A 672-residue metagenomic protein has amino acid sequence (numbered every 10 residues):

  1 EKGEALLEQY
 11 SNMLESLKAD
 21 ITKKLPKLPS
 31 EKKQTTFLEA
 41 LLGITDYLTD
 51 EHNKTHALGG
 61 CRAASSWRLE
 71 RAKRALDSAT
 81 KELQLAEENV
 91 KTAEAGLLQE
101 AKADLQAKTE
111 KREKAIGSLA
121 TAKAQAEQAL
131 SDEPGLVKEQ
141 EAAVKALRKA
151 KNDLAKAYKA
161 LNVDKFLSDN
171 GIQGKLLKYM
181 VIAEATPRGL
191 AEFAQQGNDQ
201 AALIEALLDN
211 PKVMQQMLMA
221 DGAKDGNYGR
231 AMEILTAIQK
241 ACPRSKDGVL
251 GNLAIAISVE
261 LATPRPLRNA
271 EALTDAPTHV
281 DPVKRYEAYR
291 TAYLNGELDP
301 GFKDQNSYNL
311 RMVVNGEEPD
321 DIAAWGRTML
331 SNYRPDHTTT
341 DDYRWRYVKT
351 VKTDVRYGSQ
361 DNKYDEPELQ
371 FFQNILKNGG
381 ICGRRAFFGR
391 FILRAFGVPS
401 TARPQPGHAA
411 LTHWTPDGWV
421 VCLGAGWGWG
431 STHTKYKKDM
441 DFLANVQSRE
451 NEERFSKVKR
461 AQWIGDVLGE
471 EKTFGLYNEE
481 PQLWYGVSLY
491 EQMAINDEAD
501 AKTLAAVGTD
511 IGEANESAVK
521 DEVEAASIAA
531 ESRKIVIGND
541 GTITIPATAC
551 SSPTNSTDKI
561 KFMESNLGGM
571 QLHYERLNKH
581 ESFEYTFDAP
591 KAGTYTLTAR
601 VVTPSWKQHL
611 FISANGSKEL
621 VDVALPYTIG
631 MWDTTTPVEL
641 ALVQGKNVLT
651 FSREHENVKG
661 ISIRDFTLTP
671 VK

Functional and structural regions predicted by a protein language model:
Q9-Q84, E88-K91, G96, E100 (+1 more regions): Non-catalytic protein-protein interaction scaffold segments in large eukaryotic complex-forming proteins
N53, D417, G541-T542: Intrinsic-disorder/low-complexity loop/linker signature
R112, L119-A122, A129, E133 (+4 more regions): Long, compositionally biased intrinsically disordered regions
N162, V181, T186-G189, A202-L203 (+6 more regions): Short, solvent-exposed coil/turn linker segments
P187-E192, G197-I375: Secondary-structure boundary elements
P367-Q373, N378, G383-G469: Hydrophobic/aromatic-rich core segments of domains that either
A518-K672: Extracytoplasmic
